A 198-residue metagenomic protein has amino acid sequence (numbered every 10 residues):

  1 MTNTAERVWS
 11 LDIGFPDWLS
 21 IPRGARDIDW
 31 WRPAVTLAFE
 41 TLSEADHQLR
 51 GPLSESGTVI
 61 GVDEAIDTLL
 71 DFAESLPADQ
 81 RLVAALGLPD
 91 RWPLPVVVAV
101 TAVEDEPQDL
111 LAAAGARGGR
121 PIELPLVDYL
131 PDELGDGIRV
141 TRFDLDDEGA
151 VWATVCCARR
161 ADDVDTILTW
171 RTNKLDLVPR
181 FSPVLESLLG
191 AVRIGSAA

Functional and structural regions predicted by a protein language model:
M1-V151, R159-D165, T169-A198: N-terminal targeting sequences that direct proteins away from the cytosol to non-cytosolic compartments
